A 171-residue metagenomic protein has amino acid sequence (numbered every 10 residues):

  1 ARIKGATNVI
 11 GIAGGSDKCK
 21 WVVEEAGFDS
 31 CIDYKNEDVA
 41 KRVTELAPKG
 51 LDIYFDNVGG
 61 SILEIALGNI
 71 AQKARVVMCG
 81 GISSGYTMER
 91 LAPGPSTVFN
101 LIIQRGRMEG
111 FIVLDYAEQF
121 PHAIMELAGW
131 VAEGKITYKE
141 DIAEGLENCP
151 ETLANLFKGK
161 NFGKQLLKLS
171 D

Functional and structural regions predicted by a protein language model:
A1-D171: Terminal helix/beta-alpha structural elements that buttress the NAD(P)+-binding lobe
